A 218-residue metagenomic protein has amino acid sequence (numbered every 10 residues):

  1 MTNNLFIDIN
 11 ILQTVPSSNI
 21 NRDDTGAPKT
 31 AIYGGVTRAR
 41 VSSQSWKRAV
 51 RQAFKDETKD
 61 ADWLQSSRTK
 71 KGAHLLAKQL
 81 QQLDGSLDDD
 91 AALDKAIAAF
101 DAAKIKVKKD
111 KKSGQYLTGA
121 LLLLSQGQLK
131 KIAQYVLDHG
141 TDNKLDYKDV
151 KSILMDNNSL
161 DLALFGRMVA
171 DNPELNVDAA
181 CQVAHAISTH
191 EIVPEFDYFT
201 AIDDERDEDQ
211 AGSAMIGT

Functional and structural regions predicted by a protein language model:
M1-L83: An N-terminal structural lobe/cap that precedes and organizes the functional/catalytic core across diverse proteins
T2-L5, V36, K59-T218: RAMP-family (Cas7-like) RNA-binding scaffold and associated basic/acidic loop-rich RNA-contact surfaces
